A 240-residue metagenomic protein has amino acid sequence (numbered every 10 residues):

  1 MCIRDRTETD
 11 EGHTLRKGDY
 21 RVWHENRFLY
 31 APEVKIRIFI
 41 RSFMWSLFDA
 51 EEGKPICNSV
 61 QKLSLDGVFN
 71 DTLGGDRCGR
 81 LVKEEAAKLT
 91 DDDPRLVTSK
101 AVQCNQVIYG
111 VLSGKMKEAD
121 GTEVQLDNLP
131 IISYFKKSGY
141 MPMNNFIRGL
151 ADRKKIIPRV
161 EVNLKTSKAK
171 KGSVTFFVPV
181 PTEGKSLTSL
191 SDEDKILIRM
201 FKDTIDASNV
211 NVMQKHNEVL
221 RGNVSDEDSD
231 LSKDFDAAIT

Functional and structural regions predicted by a protein language model:
M1, M44, M116, M141-M143 (+2 more regions): Detector for methionine-enriched segments
M1-L15, D192-T240: Glycine- and charge-rich intrinsically disordered segments
I3, I36-I40, I56, I108 (+6 more regions): Weak global preference for isoleucine
R4-V124, K171-G172, F176, S186-T188 (+1 more regions): OB-fold ssDNA-binding interfaces and closely related basic DNA-contact patches used across DNA replication/repair
N26, N58, N70, N105 (+6 more regions): Detector for Asparagine
Q103-L187: Extended serine/threonine-enriched, polar tracts that run as long, contiguous segments within proteins
